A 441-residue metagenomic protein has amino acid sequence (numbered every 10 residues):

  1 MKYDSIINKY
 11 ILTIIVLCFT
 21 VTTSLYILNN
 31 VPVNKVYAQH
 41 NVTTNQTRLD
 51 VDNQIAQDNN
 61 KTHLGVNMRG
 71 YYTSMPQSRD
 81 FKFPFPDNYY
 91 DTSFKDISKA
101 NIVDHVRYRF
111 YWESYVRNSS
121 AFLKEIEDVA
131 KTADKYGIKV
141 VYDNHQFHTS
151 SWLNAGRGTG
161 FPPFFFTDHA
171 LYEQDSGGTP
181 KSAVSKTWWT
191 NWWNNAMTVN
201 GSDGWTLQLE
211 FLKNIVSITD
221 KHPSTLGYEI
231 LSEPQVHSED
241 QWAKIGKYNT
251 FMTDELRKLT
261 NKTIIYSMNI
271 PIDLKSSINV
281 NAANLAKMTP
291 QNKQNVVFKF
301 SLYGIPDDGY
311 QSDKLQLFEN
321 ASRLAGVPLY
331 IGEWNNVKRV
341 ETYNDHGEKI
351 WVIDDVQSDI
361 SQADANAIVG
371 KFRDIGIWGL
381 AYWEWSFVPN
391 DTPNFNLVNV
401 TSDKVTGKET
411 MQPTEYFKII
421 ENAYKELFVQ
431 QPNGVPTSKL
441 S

Functional and structural regions predicted by a protein language model:
K2-I14: N-terminal Sec-pathway targeting helices
L12-F19, T23: Hydrophobic helical h-region of N-terminal Sec-dependent signal peptides in bacterial secretory/periplasmic proteins
V21-H40: Sec-dependent signal peptide cleavage junction
V42-T44: Mature N-terminal, pre-catalytic/accessory segment of carbohydrate-active enzymes
T47-V280: Active-site mouth of glycoside hydrolases
R79-K82, P86, V199-W378, N396-V400 (+1 more regions): Extracellular glycoside hydrolase catalytic/binding regions
Y111, G332-N335, W383-S386: Short, loop-centered acidic/histidine patches that primarily coordinate divalent metals
K181-N191, D345-E348, I353-S441: Aromatic-rich peripheral "rim/lid" segments of glycoside hydrolase catalytic domains that contact and position glycan
